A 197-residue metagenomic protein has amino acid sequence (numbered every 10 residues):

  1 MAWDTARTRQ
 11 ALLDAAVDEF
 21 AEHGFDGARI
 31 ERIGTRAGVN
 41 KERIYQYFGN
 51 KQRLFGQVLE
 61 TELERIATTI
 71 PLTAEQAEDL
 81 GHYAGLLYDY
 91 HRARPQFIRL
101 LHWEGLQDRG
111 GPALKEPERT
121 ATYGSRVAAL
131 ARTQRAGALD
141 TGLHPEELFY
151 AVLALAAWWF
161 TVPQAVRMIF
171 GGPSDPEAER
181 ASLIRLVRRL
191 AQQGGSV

Functional and structural regions predicted by a protein language model:
M1-R7, V197: N-terminal intrinsically disordered/low-complexity leader segments
A11, A15, E19-R53, Q57: Helix-turn-helix
D14, A77-L106, T120, E146-Y150 (+1 more regions): Amphipathic alpha-helical segments that line or abut small-molecule/effector binding pockets and mediate allosteric
E22-D26, R94, A136: Short coil/turn segments at alpha/beta junctions that flank glycine-rich nucleotide-binding fingerprints
G56-Y83, P117, Y123-R126: Amphipathic alpha-helical linker/stalk segments
A67-I70, G110-A136, E146-E147, A178-A181: Amphipathic alpha-helical packing segments from all-alpha helical-bundle domains
D89-A93, G124-A136, A154-V197: C-terminal peripheral helix-coil segments that are non-catalytic and often amphipathic
